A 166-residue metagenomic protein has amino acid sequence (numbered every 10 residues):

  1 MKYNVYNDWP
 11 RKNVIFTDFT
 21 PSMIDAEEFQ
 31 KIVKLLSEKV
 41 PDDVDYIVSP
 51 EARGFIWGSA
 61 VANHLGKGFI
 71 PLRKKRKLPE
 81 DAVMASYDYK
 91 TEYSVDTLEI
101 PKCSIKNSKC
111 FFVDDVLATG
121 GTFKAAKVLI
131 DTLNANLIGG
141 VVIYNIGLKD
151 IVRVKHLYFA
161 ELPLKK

Functional and structural regions predicted by a protein language model:
M1-V44, P101: Active-site-facing substrate-recognition patch
V44-E51: Short glycine-rich phosphate-binding loop at a beta-alpha junction
D45, S108, I138: Conserved acidic residues
A52, K74-R76, I146: Short, ordered loop/turn segments at secondary-structure junctions
I56-L65, K127: Short Gly/Thr/Asp-enriched flexible loops that form oxyanion-binding sites at enzyme active sites
K67-F111: Short, glycine/charge-rich flexible loops or terminal/linker lids adjacent to PRPP-binding catalytic cores
D114-K127: Acidic, divalent-metal-coordinating active-site segment for phosphoryl/phosphodiester hydrolysis, typified by short
K124-K166: PRPP-dependent phosphoribosyltransferase catalytic core
